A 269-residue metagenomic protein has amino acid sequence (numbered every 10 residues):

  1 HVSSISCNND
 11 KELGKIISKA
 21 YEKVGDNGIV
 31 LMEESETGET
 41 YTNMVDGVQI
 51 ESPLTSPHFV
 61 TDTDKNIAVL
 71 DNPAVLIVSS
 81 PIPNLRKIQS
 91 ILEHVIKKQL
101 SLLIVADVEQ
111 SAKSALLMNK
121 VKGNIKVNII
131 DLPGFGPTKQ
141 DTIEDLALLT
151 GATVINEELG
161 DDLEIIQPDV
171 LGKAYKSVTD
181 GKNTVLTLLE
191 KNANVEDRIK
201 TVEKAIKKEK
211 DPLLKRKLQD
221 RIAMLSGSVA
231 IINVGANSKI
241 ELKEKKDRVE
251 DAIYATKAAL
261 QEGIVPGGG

Functional and structural regions predicted by a protein language model:
H1-P266: Long, structured protein-protein interaction/assembly regions in large complexes
